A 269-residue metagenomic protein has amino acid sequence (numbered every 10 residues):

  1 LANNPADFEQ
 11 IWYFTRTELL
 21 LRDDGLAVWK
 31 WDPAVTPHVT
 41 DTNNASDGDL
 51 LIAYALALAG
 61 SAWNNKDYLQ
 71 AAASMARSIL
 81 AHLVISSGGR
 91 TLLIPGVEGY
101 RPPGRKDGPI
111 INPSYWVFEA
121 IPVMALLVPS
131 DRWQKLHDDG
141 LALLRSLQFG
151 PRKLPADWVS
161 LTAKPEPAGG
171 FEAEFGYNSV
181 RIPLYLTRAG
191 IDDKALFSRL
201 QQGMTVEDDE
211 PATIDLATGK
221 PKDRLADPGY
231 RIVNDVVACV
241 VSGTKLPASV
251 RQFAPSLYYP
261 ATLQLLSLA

Functional and structural regions predicted by a protein language model:
L1, L51-S61, E119-L126, L184-R188 (+1 more regions): Short glycine/serine- and small hydrophobic-enriched flexible loop segments
L1, V39-N43, A57, S61-N64 (+2 more regions): Second-shell loop/turn segments in exported
L1-D49, Q252, S256-Y259: N-terminal carbohydrate-binding/catalytic regions of secreted carbohydrate-active enzymes
N4, N65-Y68: Residues in the short coil linking paired helices within alpha-helical repeat scaffolds
A6, L19-R22, W63, S86 (+2 more regions): Amphipathic alpha-helical interaction segments
Q10-T17, A57-L58, Q70-S78: Active-site-adjacent structural elements in enzyme catalytic domains
L19, W31, L50, L56-W63 (+1 more regions): Generic hydrophobic/packing signal
S46-D47, D67-L246, R251-A261: Extended ligand-binding clefts on enzyme/binding-domain cores
